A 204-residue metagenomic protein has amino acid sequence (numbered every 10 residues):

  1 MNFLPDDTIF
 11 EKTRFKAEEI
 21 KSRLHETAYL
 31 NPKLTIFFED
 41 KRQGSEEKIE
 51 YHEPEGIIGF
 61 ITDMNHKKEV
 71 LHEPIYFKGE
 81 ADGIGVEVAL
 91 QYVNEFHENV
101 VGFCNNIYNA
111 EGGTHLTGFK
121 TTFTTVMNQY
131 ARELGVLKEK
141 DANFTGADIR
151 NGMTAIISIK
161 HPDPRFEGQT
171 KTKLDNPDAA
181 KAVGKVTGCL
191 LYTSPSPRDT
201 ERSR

Functional and structural regions predicted by a protein language model:
M1-L4, V101, K185: Surface-exposed beta-strand-to-loop junctions that form interaction patches on eukaryotic regulatory domains
N2-P5, K12, K16-K21, I36 (+1 more regions): Subset of Sec-pathway N-terminal targeting signals
D7-I9, P164: A short, flexible beta-alpha/helix-coil linker loop
E18-K21, H25-T27, K33, F37-Q169: GHKL/Histidine-kinase-like ATPase module
P164-K181: Short, low-complexity, polybasic intrinsically disordered segments
K181-S194: Long, non-coiled-coil amphipathic alpha-helical linker/lever segments that couple catalytic cores to other domains
Y192-R204: Single conserved hydrophobic/aromatic residue that forms the stacking wall/gate of nucleotide- or nucleobase-binding
